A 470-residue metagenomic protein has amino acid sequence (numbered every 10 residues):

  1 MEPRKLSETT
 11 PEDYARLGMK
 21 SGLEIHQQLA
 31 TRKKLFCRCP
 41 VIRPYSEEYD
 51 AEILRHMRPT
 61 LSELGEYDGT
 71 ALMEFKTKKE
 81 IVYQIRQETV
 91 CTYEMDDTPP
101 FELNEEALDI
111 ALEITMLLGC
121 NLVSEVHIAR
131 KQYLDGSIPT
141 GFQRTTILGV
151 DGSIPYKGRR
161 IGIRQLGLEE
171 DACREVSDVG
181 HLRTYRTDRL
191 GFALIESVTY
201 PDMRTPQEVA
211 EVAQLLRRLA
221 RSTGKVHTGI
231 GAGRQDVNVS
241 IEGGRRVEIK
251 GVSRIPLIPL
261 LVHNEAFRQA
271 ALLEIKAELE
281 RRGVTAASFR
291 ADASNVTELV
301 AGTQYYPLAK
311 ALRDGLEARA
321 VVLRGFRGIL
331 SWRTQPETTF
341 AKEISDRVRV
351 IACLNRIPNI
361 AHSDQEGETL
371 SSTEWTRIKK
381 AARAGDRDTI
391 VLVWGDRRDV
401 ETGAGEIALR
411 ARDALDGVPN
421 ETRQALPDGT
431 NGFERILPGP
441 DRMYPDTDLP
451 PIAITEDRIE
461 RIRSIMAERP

Functional and structural regions predicted by a protein language model:
M1-M466: Basic, nucleic-acid-interacting segments
E468-P470: Conserved nucleotide- and phosphate/pyrophosphate-binding catalytic cores in adenylate/nucleotidyl-handling enzymes
